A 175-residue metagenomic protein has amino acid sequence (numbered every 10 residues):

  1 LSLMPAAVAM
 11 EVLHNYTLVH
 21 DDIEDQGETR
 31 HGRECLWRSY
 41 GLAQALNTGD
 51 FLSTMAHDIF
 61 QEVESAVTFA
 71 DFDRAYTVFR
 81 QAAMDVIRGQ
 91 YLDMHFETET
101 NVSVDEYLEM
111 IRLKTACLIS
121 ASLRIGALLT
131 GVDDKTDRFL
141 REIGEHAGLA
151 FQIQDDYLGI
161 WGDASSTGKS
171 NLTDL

Functional and structural regions predicted by a protein language model:
L1-L175: Mg2+-dependent prenyl diphosphate-binding active-site environment of isoprenoid biosynthetic enzymes
